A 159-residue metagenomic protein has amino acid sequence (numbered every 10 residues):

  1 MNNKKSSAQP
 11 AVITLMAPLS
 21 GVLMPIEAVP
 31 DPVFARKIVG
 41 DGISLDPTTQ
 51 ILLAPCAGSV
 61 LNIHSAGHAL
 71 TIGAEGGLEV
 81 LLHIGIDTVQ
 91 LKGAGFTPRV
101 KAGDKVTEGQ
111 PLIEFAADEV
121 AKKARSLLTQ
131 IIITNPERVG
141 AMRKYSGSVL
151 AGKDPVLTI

Functional and structural regions predicted by a protein language model:
M1-I159: Contiguous, well-folded functional domains in the mature portion of proteins
